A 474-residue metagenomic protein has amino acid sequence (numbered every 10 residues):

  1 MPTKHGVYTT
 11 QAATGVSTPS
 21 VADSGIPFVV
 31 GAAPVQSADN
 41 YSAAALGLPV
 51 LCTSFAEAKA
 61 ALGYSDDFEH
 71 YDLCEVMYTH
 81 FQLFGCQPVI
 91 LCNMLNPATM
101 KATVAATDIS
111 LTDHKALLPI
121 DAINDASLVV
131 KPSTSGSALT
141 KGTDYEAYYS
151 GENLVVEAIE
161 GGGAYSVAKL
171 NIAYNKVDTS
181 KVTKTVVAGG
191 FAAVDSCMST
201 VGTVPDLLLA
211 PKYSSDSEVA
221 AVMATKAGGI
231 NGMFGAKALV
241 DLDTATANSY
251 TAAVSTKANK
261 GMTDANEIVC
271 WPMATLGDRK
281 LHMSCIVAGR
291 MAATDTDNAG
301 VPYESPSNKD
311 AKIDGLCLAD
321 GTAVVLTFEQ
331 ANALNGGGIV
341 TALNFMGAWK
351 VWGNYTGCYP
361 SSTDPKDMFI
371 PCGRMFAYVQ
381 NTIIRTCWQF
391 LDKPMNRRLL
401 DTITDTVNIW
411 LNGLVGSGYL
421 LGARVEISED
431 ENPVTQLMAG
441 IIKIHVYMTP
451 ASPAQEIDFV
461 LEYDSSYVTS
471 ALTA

Functional and structural regions predicted by a protein language model:
P2-K59, G63, D67-M100, V182-T386 (+1 more regions): A glycine- and small-residue-enriched flexible loop/hinge signal that marks low-structured segments
G47, D125-V129, V167: Exposed beta-strand and adjacent loop surfaces of beta-rich binding modules that mediate intermolecular recognition
C86-Y148, D178: Extended beta-strand solenoid/passenger and fiber regions
K101-A105, A173-N175, T179-V182, L420-A474: Compositionally biased, low-complexity/repeat regions
T107-T112, D144-V155, L242-A245, E431-G440: Short, ordered beta-strand-loop transition motifs
L111-P119, G151-G161, V340-Y359, I444-V446: Generic recognition of long tandem-repeat/solenoid scaffolds
K131-K184: Surface-exposed interaction regions enriched in Ser/Thr/Asp/Glu that occur as long low-complexity tracts or repetitive
M368-D430: Acidic, low-complexity glycine/serine/threonine-rich segments
